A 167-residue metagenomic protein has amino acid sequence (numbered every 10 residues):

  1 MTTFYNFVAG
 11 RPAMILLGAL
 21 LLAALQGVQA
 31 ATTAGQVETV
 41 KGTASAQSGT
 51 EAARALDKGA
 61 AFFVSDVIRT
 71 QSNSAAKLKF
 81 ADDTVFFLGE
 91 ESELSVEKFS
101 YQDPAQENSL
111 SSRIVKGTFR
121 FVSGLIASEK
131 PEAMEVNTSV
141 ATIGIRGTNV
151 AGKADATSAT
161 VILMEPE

Functional and structural regions predicted by a protein language model:
T2-I15: Bacterial N-terminal signal peptides that target proteins for export
A13-A24: Bacterial N-terminal signal peptides
V28-E167: Flexible, surface-exposed loop/linker segments and immediately adjacent secondary-structure boundaries
